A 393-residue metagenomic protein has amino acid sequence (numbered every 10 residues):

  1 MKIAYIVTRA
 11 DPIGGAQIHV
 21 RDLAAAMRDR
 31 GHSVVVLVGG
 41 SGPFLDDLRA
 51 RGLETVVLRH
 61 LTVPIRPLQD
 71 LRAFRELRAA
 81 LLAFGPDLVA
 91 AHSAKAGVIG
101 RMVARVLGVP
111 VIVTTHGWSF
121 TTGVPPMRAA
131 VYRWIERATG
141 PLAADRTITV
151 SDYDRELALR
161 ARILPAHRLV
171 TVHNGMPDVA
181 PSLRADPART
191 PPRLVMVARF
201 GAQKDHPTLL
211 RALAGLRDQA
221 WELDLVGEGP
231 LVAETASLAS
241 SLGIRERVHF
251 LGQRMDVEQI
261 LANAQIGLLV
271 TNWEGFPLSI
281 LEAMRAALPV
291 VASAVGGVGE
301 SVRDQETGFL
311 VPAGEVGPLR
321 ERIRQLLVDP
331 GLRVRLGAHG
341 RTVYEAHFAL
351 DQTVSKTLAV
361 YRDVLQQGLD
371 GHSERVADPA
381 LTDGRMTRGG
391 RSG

Functional and structural regions predicted by a protein language model:
A4, P187-K204, L210-L213: Conserved donor-binding/catalytic core segment of Leloir-type glycosyltransferases
Y5-Q69, T171, G229-P230: N-terminal strand-loop element at the rim of the active site of nucleotide-sugar-dependent glycosyltransferases
V56-V57, R137-S182, D378: Donor nucleotide-sugar binding/catalytic pocket of nucleotide-sugar-dependent glycosyltransferases
Q203-H206, L210-H249, V328: A conserved nucleotide-sugar
Q253, N272: Aromatic "clamp/platform" in nucleotide-sugar-dependent glycosyltransferases that forms part of the donor/acceptor
P289-A292, V302: Short hydrophobic beta-strand element within catalytic cores of glycosyltransferases and related nucleotide-activated
D304-Q305, F309-V316, Q325-G331: Conserved acidic donor-binding segment of nucleotide-sugar-dependent glycosyltransferases
P318, Q325, L332-H347, T353-A359: A short, well-ordered alpha-helix in the C-terminal region of glycosyltransferases
